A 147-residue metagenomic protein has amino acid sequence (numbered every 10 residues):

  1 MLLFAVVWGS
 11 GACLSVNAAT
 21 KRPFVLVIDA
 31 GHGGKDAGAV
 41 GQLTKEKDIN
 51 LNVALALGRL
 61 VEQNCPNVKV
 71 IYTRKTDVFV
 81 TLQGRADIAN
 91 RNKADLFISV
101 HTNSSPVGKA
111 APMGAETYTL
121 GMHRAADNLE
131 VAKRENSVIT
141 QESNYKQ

Functional and structural regions predicted by a protein language model:
M1-G11: Bacterial N-terminal signal peptides
V16-K146: Catalytic-core regions of hydrolytic enzymes
